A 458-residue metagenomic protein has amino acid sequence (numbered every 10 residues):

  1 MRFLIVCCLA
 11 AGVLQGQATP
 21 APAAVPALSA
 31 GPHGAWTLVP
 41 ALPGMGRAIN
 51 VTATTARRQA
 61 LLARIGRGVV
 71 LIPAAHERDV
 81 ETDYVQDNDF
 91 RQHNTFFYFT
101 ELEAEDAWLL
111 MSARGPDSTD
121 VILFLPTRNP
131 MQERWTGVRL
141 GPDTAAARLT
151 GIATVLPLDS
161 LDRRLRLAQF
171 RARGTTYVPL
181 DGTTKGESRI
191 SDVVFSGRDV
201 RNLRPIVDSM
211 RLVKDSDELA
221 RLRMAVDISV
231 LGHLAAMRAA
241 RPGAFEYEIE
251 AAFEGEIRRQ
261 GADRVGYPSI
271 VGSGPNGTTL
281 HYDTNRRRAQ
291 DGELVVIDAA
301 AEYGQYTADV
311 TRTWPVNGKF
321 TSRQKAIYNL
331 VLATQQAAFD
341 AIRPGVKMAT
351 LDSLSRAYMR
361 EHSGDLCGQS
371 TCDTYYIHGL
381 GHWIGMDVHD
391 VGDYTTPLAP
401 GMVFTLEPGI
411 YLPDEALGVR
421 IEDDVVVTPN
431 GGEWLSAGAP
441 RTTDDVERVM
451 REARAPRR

Functional and structural regions predicted by a protein language model:
R2-Q15: Bacterial N-terminal signal peptides
Q17-R458: Active-site neighborhoods and metal-handling regions in enzymes and metal-associated proteins
